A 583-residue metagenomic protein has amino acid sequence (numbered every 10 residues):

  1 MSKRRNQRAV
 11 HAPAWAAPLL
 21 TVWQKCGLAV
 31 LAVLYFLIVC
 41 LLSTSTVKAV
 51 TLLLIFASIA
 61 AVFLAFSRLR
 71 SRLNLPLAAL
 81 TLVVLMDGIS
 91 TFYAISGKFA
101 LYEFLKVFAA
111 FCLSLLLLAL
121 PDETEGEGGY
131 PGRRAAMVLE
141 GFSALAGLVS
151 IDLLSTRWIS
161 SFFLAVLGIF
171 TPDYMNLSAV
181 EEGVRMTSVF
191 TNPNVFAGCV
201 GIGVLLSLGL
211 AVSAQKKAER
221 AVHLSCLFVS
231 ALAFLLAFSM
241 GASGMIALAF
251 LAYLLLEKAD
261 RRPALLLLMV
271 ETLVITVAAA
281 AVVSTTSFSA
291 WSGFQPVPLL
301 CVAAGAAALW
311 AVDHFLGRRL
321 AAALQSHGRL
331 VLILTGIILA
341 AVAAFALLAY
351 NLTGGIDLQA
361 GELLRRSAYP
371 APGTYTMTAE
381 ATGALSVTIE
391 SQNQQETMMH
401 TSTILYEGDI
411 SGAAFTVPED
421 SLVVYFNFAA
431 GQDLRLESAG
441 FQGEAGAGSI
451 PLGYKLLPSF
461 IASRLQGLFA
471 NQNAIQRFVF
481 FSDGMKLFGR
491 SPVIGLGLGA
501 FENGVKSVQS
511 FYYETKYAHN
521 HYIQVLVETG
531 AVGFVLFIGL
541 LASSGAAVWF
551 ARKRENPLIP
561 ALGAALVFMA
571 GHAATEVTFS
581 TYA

Functional and structural regions predicted by a protein language model:
M1-Y102, A109-S143, F162-G168, L210-C226 (+4 more regions): Transmembrane signal-anchor hairpin modules in multi-pass inner-membrane enzymes, especially those that act on
L34-L42, Y174-F190, F288-S289, I475 (+2 more regions): Juxtamembrane membrane-water interface segments that cap and precede transmembrane helices
L37-S45, Q524-T529, P560-A583: Membrane helix-loop boundary segments at the extracytoplasmic
S161, N192, P458-T515, Y522 (+1 more regions): TM-adjacent membrane-interface loops and short helices in multi-pass inner/ER membrane proteins
S161-V204, A290-W291, P298, A413 (+1 more regions): Membrane-interface segments at transmembrane-helix junctions in multi-pass inner-membrane proteins
G241-A252, F534-G539: Transmembrane-embedded, aromatic-rich helix segments that form part of the hydrophobic channel/pocket engaging
G431-L457: Exposed low-complexity, polar/acidic, P/S/T/G-rich flexible segments that act as propeptides, protease-susceptible
A531-A561: Hydrophobic transmembrane alpha-helices and their immediate junctions
